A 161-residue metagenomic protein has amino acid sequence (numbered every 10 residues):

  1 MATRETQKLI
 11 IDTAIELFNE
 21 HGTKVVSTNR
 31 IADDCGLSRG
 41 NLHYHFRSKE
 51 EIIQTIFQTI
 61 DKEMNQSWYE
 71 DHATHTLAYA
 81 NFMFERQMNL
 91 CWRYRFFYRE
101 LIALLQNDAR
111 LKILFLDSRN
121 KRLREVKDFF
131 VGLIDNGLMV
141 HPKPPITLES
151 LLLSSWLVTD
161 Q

Functional and structural regions predicted by a protein language model:
E5-T13, L151: N-terminal positioning helix adjacent to the helix-turn-helix/winged-helix DNA-binding module
L9, L17-E51, T55-I56: Helix-turn-helix
T55, Y69-F96, L152: Hydrophobic alpha-helical connector segments
Q58-M64: Short, basic, alpha-helical segments at the C-terminal edge of helix-turn-helix-like DNA-binding modules
W68-H72, Y98-L105, G137: Secondary-structure edge/capping motif, primarily at the C-terminal ends of alpha-helices and the immediately following
Y94, N107-D108: Short loop-to-helix capping motifs
R99-L101, L114, H141-P142: Short, hydrophobic secondary-structure boundary micro-motifs
R110-L138, E149-D160: Amphipathic alpha-helical packing segments from all-alpha helical-bundle domains
